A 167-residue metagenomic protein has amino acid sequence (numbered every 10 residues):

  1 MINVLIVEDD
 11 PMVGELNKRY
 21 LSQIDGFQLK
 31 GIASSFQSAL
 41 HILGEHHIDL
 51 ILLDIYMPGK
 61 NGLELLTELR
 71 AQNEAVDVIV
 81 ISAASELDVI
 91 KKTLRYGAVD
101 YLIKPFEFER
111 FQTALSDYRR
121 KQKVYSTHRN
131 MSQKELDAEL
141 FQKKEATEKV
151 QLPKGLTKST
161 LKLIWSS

Functional and structural regions predicted by a protein language model:
E8: Conserved acidic carboxylate
I32-L50: Acidic, metal-coordinating helix/loop segments flanking the phosphotransfer/catalytic sites of two-component signaling
S35, N61-E64: Acidic catalytic/metal-coordinating carboxylates
D54, S82: Active-site residues of response regulator receiver
M57: Receiver (REC) domain active-site loop signature in two-component systems and cognate sites in sensor histidine kinases
L63-E74: Short amphipathic alpha-helix used as the core "switch/output" element in two-component signaling
L136-S167: C-terminal output/effector regions of signal-responsive regulators
